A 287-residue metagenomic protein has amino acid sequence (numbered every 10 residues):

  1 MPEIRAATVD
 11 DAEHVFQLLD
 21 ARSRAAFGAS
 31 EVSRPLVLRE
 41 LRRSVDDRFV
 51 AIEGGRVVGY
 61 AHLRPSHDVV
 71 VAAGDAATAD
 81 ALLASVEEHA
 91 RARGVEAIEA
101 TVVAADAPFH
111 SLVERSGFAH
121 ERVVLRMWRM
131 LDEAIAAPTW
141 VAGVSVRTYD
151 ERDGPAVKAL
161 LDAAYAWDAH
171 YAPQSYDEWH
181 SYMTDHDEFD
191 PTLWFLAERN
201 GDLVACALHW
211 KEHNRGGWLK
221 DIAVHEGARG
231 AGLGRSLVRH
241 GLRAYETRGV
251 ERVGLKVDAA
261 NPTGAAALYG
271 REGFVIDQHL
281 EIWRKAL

Functional and structural regions predicted by a protein language model:
P2-V15, S145-A159: A short beta-loop-alpha structural element at the N-terminal edge of CoA-dependent acyl/N-acetyltransferase catalytic
V9, D20-A92, E99, R199 (+1 more regions): Conserved donor-binding loop and adjoining core beta-sheet/short helix segment in diverse acyl/aminoacyl transferases
Q17-V32, E40, A159-Q174, D185-D187: Helix-loop element at the rim of GNAT/NAT acetyltransferase active sites that forms part of the acceptor-substrate
V57, R64-D68, A72-G143, E281-K285: Acyl-donor-binding surface of acyltransferase catalytic domains
A76-H89, D221-V224, G230-T247, A266-R271: Conserved acetyl-CoA-binding loop-helix of GNAT-fold acetyltransferases
I98-T101, L219, V253-V257: Conserved hydrophobic beta-strand within the GNAT/NAT acetyltransferase core sheet that lines the active-site cleft
E114-A136, R239, R243, R248-L287: Active-site/acyl-donor-binding loops of N-acyltransferases
A166-E212, G216-I222, E226, R235-L237: Phosphate-binding active sites in nucleotide-utilizing proteins
